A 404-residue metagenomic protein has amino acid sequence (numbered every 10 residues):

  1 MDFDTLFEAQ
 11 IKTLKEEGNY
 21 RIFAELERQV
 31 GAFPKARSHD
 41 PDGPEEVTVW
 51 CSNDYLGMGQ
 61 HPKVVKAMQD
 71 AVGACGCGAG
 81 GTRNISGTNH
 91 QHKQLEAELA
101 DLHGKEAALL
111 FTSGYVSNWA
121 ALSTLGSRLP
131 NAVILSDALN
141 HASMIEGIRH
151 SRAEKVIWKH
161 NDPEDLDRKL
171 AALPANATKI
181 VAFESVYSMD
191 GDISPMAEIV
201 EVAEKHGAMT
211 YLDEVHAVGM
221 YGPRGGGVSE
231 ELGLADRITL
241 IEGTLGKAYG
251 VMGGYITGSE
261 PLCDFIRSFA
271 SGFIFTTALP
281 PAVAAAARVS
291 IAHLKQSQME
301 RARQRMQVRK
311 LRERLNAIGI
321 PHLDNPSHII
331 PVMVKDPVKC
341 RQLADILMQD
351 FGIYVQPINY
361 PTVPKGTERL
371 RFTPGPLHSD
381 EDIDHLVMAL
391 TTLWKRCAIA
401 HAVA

Functional and structural regions predicted by a protein language model:
D2-F3, K12-C75, A208: N-terminal "arm"/small-domain region of PLP-dependent enzymes with the aminotransferase-like
D54, V156, H160-L212: Active-site phosphate-binding strand-loop segment of PLP-dependent enzymes
Y55-M58, P62, K66-D70, A74 (+3 more regions): PLP-dependent enzyme catalytic core of the Aspartate aminotransferase-like
V65-S113: Conserved N-terminal alpha-helix of the aminotransferase class I/II PLP-enzyme fold
L122-A142: Conserved PLP-anchoring active-site segment centered on the Schiff-base-forming lysine
R224, E230-F265: Active-site PLP attachment segment
A248-L315, I320-L323: PLP-dependent aminotransferase class I/II
R301-L311, N316-G352, T367, P374-P376: Conserved PLP-binding catalytic core of the aspartate aminotransferase-like
